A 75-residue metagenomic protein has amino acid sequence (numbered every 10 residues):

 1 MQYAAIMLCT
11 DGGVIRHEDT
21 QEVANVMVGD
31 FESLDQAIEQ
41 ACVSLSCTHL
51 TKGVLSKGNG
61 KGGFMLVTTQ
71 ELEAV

Functional and structural regions predicted by a protein language model:
M1-M27, K57: Short aromatic-glycine-(Arg/Gly/Cys) micro-motifs in beta-strand/loop hairpins
I6-G13, Q36-A37, S46-H49: Short amphipathic alpha-helical surface micro-motifs
E22-V23, L34, E71-E73: A short, sequence-level motif marking secondary-structure junctions
V28-D35: Conserved aromatic
I38-V75: Short, mixed-charge low-complexity intrinsically disordered segments
